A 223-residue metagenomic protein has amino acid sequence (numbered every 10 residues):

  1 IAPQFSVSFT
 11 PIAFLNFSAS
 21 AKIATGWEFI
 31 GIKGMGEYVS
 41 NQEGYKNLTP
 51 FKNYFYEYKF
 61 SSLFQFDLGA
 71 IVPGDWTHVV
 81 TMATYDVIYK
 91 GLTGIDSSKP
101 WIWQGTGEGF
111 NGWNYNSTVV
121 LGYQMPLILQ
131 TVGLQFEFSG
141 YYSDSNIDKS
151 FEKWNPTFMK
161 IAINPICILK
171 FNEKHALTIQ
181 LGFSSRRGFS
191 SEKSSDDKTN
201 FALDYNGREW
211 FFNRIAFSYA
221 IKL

Functional and structural regions predicted by a protein language model:
I1, F9, A19-I23, T81-Y89 (+2 more regions): Transmembrane beta-barrel strands of outer-membrane/channel proteins
P3, F14-F17, A70-V80, P126-G133 (+1 more regions): Repeated loop/turn-to-beta-strand initiation elements of outer-membrane beta-barrel proteins
F5-F9, F60-A70, Y85-V87, S117-M125 (+3 more regions): Residues on the lipid-exposed face of transmembrane beta-strands in outer-membrane beta-barrel proteins
F14-G122, R186-F211: Outer-membrane pore/translocation modules
N16, Y141-L223: Predominantly the C-terminal beta-signal and adjacent terminal strand-loop region of outer-membrane beta-barrel
G109-S143, F151-I168: Structured core of small recognition/catalytic domains
